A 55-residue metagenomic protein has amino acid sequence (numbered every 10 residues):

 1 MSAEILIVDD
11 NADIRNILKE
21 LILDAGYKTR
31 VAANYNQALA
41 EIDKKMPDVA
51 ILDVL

Functional and structural regions predicted by a protein language model:
M1-L6: Non-catalytic signal-transmission and effector/linker regions of two-component phosphorelay proteins
D9: Conserved acidic carboxylate
A12-R30: Two-component/phosphorelay signaling modules centered on CheY-like receiver
V31-V49: Acidic, metal-coordinating helix/loop segments flanking the phosphotransfer/catalytic sites of two-component signaling
L52: Redox-cofactor binding/interface segments in oxidoreductases and associated redox assembly factors
